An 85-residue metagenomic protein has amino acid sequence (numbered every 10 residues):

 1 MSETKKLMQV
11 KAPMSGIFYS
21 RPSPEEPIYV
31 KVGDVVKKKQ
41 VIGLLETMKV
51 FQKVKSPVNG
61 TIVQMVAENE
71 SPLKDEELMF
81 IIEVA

Functional and structural regions predicted by a protein language model:
M1-L45, N59, A85: Acidic, low-complexity mobile loops and tails
Q9-K11, E46-P57, P72-L73: Small beta-strand-rich domains/subdomains or short beta-sheet motifs embedded in larger alpha/beta proteins
Y19, V63-V66: Conserved positions in beta-strands of structured domains
S23, A67-E70: Short, conserved beta-turn/loop elements at beta-strand boundaries and strand-helix junctions
D34, Q40, S71, E77-L78: Structural motif
M79-A85: Short, Lys/Arg-rich amphipathic alpha-helical interaction segments that bind nucleic acids or acidic protein surfaces
